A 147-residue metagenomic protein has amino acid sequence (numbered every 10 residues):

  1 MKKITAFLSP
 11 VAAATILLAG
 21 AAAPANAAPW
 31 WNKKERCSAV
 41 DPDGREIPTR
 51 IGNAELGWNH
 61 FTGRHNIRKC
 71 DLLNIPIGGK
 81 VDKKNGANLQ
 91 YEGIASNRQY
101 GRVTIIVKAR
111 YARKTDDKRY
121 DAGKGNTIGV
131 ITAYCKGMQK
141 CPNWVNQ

Functional and structural regions predicted by a protein language model:
K2-Q147: Ribonuclease/tRNase effector modules and their secretory precursors
